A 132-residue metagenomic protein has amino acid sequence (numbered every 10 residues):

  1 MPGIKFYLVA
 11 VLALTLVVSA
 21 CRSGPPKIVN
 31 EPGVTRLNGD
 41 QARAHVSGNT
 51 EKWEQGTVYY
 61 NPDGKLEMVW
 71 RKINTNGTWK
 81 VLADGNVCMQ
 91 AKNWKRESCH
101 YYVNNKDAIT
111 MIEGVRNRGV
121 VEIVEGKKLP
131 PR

Functional and structural regions predicted by a protein language model:
M1-A10: Bacterial N-terminal signal peptides that target proteins for export
V9-S19: Bacterial N-terminal signal peptides
S19-T78, L82-R132: Lipid interaction determinants
